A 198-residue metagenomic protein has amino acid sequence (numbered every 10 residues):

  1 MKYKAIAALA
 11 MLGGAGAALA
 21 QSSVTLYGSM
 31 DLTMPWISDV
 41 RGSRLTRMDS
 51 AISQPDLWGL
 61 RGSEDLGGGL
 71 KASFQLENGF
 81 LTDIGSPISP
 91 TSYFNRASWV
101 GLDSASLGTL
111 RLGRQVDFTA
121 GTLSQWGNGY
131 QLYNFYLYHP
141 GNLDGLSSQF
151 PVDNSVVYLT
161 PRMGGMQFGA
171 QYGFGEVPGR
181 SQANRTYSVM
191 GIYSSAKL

Functional and structural regions predicted by a protein language model:
M1-A8: Bacterial Sec-dependent N-terminal signal peptides
A8-A10, Y27: Short, Φ-rich (hydrophobic/aromatic) sequence segments
M11-G13, F168: Repetitive helical segments and hydrophobic/amphipathic motifs
A15-A20: Sec/Tat signal peptide C-region and signal peptidase I cleavage site
Q21-W36, T46-F174, A183, I192-A196: Outer membrane beta-barrel
R41-S43: An N-terminal domain-cap segment
V177-G179, V189: Short helix-to-loop capping/linker segments positioned immediately adjacent to catalytic or ligand/cofactor-binding
T186: Conserved adenosyl
